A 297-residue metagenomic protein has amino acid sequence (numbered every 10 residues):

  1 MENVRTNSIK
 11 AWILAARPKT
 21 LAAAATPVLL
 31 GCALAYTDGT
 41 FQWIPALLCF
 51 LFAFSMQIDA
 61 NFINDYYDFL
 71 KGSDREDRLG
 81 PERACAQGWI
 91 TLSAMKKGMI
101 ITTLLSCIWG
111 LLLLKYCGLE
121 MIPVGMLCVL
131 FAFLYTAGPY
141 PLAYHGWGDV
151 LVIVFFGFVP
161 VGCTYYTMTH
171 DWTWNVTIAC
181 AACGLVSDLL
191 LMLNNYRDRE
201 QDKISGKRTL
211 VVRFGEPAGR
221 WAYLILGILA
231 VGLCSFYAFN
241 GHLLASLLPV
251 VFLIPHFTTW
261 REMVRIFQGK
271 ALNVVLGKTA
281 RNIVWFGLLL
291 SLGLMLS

Functional and structural regions predicted by a protein language model:
M1-I44, L48, Y140: Topogenic membrane-insertion module of multi-pass membrane proteins
T26-G31, V150-Y165, C183, V212-E216 (+1 more regions): Small-residue-rich segments of transmembrane alpha-helices in multi-pass membrane proteins, especially helix faces
L29, G39-N64, I122-F133, T173-L193: Membrane-embedded alpha-helical segments that form the functional core of polytopic membrane enzymes, especially those
S55-L79, L189-V211: Acidic (Asp/Glu-rich) catalytic motifs at the cytosolic membrane interface
E76-Y116, K207-H242, A280-F286: Multi-pass membrane catalytic core of lipid/isoprenoid biosynthesis enzymes
R83-D171: Intramembrane alpha-helical segments
V152-R199, S205, P217-R220: Functional transmembrane core segments of multi-pass inner-membrane proteins
F239-S297: Extended hydrophobic alpha-helices typical of membrane-associated regions
